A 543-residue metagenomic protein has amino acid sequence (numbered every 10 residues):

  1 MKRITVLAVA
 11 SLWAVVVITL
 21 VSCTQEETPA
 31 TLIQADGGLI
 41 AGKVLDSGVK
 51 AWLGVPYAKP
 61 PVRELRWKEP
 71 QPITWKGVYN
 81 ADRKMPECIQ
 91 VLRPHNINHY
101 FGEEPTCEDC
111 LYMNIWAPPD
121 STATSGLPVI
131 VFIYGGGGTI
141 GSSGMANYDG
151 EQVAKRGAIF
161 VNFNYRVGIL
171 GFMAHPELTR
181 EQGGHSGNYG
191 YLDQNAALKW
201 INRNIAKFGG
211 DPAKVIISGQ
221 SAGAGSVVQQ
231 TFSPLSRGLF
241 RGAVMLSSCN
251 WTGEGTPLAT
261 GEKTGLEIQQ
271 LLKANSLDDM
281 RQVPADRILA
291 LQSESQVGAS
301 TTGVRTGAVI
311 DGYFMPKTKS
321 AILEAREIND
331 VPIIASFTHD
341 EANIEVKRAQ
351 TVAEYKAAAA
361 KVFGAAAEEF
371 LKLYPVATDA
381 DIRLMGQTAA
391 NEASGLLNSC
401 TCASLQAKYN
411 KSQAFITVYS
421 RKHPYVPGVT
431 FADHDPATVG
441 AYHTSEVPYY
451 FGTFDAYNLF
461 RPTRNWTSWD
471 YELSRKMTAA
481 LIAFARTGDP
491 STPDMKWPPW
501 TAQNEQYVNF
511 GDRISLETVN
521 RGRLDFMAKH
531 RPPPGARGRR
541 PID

Functional and structural regions predicted by a protein language model:
M1-L12: Bacterial N-terminal signal peptides that target proteins for export
T19-S22: C-terminal motif of bacterial Sec signal peptides marking the signal peptidase cleavage site
T24-N188, P212, H339, L459-M477 (+5 more regions): Non-catalytic accessory segments of hydrolases
R93-L277, S293-E294, Y313-K347, G488 (+1 more regions): Serine-hydrolase-like catalytic core of hydrolytic proteins
R166-I169, S218-A222, V418-Y425, K496-A502: Short, solvent-exposed turn/loop segments enriched in Gly/Ser/Thr/Pro and often Arg
R287-S468, A480: Substrate-gating cap/lid region and adjacent catalytic-acid/histidine neighborhood within extracellular/lumenal
